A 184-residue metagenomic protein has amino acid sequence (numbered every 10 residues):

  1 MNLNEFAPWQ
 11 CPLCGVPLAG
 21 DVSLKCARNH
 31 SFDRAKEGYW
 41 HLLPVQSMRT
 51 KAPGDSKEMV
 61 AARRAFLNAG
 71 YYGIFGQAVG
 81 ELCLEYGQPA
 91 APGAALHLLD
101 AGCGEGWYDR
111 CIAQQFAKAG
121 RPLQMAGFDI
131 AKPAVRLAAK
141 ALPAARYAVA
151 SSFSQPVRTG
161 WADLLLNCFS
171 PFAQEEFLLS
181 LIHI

Functional and structural regions predicted by a protein language model:
M1-A52: N-terminal auxiliary segments of SAM/dcSAM-dependent transferases
R49, G54-A78, L82, Y86: Class I SAM-dependent methyltransferase Rossmann-like catalytic core, especially the SAM/SAH-binding loop
A78, C111, E176-S180: A short acidic, amphipathic alpha-helical/loop segment
E81-P92, A117-K118, P156: Glycine-rich helix-loop-beta junction characteristic of Rossmann-like nucleotide cofactor-binding loops
H97-D100, G104-Q155: Class I SAM-dependent methyltransferase SAM/SAH-binding core
F153-L164: A short acidic, Gly/Pro-enriched loop at the edge of an enzyme's catalytic core that lines a small-molecule cofactor
A162-E176: A short SAM/SAH-binding and catalytic strip from SAM-dependent methyltransferases
I182-I184: Conserved small/polar residues in nucleotide/adenosyl-binding loops
